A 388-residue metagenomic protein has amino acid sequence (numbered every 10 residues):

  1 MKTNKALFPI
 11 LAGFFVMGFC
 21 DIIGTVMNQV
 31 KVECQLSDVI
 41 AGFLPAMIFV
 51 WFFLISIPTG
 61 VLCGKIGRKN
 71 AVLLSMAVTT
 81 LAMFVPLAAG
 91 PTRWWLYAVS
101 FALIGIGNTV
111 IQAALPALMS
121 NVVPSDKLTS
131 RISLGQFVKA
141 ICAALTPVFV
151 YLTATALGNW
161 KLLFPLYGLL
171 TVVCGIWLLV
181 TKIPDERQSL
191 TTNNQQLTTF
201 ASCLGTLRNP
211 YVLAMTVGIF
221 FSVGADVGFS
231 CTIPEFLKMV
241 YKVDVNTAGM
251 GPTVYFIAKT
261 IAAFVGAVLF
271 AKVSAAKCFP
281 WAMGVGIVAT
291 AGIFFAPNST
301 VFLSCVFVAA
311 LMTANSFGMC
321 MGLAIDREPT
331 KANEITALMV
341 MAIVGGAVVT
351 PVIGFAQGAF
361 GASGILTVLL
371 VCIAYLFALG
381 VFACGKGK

Functional and structural regions predicted by a protein language model:
I23-G24, R208-T253, T260: Extracytoplasmic gate region of multi-pass secondary transporters
A46-G60, T253-V265: Central cavity-lining transmembrane alpha-helices of secondary-active solute carriers, predominantly the Major
A77-P91, V285-P297: C-terminal ends and interior cores of transmembrane alpha-helices in multi-pass membrane transporters/permeases
A98-F137: Cytoplasmic helix-loop-helix junction between adjacent transmembrane helices in 12-TM secondary transporters
V110-V123, A314-E328: Intracellular juxtamembrane helix-capping segments at the cytosolic ends of symmetry-related transmembrane helices
T129-V148, A337-T350: Glycine-rich segments within core transmembrane alpha-helices of 12-TM secondary carriers
G135-E186: Helix-loop-helix hairpin linking two adjacent transmembrane segments in secondary transporters
